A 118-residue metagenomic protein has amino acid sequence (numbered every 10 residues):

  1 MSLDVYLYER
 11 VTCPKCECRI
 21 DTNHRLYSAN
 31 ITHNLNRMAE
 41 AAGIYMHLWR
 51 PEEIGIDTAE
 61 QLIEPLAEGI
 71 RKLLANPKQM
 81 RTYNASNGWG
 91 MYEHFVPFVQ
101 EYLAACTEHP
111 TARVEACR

Functional and structural regions predicted by a protein language model:
M1-R118: Acidic (Asp/Glu-rich) sequence patches and key acidic residues that form negatively charged surfaces used
